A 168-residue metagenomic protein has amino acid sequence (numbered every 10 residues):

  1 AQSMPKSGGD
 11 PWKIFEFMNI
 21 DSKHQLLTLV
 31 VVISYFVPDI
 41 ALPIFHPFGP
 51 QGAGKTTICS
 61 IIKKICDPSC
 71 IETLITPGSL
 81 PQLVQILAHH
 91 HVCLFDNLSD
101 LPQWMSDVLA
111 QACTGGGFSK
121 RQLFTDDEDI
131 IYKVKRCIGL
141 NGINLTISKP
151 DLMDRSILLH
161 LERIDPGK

Functional and structural regions predicted by a protein language model:
A1-H89: P-loop NTPase catalytic core of nucleic-acid-dependent motor ATPases
V32, I62, L94-D96, L109 (+2 more regions): Conserved RecA-like P-loop NTPase ATPase core
L42, H89-H91, G116, V134-C137 (+1 more regions): Short glycine-/polar-rich loops that comprise or flank the Walker A/P-loop and associated switch/sensor motifs
P50-G52, L98-D100, I143-N144, L161-I164: An acidic- and aromatic-residue-enriched active-site/binding cleft used to recognize and process polar
D67, S106-I130, L161: Conserved catalytic/switch belt of AAA+ P-loop NTPases
T73-P81, L98-S99, G116-V134, N141-D151: Conserved Walker
H91-C113, N144-D154: Conserved AAA+/SF3 P-loop NTPase catalytic/coupling segment centered on the Walker-B
S148-G167: A short helix-turn-beta junction within AAA+ P-loop NTPase domains corresponding to the substrate/partner-engaging
